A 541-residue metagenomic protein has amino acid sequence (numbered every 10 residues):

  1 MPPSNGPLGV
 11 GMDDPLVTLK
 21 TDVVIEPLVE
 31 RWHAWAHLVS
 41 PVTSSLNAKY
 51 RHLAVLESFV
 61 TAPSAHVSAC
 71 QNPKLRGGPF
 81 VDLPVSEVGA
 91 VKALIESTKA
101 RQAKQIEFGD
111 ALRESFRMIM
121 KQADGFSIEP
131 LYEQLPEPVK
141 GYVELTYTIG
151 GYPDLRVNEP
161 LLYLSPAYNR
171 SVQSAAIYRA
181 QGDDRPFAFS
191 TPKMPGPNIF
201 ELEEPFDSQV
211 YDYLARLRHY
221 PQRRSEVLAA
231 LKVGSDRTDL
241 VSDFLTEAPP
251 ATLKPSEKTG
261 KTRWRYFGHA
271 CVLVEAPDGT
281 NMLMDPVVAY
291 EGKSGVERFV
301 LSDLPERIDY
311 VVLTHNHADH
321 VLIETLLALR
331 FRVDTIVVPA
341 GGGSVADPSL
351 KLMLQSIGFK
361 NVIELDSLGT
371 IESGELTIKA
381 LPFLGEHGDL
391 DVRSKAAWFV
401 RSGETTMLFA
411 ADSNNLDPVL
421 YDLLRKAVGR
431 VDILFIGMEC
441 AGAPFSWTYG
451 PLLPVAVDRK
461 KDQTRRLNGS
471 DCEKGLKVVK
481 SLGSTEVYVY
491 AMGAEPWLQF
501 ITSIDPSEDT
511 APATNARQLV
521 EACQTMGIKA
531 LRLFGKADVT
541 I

Functional and structural regions predicted by a protein language model:
G6-D212, D243-T259, F267, L273-N316 (+2 more regions): Pre-active-site segment of Zn-dependent metallo-hydrolases
G234-T259, G341-T405, R517-T540: Metallo-beta-lactamase
R263-Y266, N281-P286, T377-L384, T406-D412: Active-site-proximal beta-strand elements of phosphoester/diester hydrolases
L283-P286, R307-V321, I336-G341, L408-S413 (+6 more regions): Active-site neighborhood of phospho(di)ester-bond hydrolases with catalytic His/Asp-centered motifs
E291, H317-V321, G343-A346, S367-E372 (+4 more regions): Active-site environment of divalent metal-dependent phosphoester hydrolases
F299-D366: Active-site HxH/HxHxD metal-binding segment of metal-dependent hydrolases
E324, L384-S481: Active-site-proximal loop/helix segments of hydrolase catalytic cores
A456-D471, K477-V478, L482, M492-T540: Short acidic, glycine/proline-enriched helix-loop-strand junctions
